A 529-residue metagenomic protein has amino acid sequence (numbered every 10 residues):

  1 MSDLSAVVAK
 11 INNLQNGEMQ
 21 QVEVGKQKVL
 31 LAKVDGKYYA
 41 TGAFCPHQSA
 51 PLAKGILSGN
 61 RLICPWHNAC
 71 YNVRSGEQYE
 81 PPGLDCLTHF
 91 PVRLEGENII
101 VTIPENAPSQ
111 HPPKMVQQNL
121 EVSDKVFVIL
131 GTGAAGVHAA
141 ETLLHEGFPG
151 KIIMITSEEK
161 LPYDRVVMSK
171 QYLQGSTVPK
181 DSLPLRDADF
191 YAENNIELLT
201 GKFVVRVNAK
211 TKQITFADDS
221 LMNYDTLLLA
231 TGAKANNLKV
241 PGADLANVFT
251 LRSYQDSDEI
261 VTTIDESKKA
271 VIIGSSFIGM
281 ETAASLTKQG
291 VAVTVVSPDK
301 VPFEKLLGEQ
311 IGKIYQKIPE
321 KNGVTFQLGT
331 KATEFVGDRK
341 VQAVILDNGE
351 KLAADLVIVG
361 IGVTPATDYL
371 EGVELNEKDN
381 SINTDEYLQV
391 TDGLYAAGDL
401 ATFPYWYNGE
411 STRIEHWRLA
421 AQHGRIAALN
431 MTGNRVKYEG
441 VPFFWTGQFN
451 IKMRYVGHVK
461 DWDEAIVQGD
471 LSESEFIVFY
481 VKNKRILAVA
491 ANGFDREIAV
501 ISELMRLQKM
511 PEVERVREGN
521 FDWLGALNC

Functional and structural regions predicted by a protein language model:
N13-Q118: Rieske [2Fe-2S] iron-sulfur-binding domain
V24, P149, P184-F216, L221-M222 (+1 more regions): A Rossmann-like FAD-binding core segment of flavoenzymes
P65, R74-N98, T102-V128, D187-V271 (+4 more regions): FAD-binding core/adjacent interface of flavoenzyme oxidoreductases
V122-E197, N236, S285-L306, I498-V500: Beta1-alpha1 glycine-rich phosphate/pyrophosphate-binding loop at the start of Rossmann-like nucleotide-binding domains
S123-V128, L400-A499: Mid-to-C-terminal Rossmann-like scaffold of FAD/NAD(P)H-dependent oxidoreductases
G131-A135, R252, G274-S276: Glycine-rich Rossmann-fold phosphate-binding loop(s) that bind the pyrophosphate of adenine dinucleotide cofactors
E159-K160, R165-Y172, S176-P184, K269 (+3 more regions): Rossmann-like dinucleotide-binding cores of NAD(P)H-dependent redox enzymes
D244-E266, R339-I345, E350-I426: FAD-site-proximal beta/loop scaffold in flavoenzymes
